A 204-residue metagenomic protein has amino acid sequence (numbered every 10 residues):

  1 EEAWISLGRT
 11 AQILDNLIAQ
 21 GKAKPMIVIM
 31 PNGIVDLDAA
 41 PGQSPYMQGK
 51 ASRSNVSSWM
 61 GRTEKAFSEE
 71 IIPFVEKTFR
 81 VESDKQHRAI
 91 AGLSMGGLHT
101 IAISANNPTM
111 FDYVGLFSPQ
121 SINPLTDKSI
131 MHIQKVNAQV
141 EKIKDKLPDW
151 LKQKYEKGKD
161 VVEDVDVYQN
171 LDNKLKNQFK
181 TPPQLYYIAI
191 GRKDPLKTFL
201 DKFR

Functional and structural regions predicted by a protein language model:
E1-R204: Non-catalytic cap/lid and distal C-terminal segments of serine-dependent acyl enzymes
